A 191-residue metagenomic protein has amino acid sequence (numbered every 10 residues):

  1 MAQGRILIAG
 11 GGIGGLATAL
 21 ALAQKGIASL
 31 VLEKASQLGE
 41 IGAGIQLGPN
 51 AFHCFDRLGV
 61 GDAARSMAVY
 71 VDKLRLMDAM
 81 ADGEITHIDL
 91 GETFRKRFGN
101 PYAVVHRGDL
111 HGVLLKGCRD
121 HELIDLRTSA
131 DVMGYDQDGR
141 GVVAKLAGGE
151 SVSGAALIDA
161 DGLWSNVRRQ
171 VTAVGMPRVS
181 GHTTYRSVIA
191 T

Functional and structural regions predicted by a protein language model:
A2-I6, A23, G48-A190: Conserved N-terminal helical subregion
I6-I8, S29: Conserved hydrophobic helix-helix packing surfaces used for dimerization/oligomerization
A9, I41, V104: Active-site-adjacent beta-strand anchor residues
G10-G12, K34: Glycine-rich Rossmann-fold phosphate-binding loop(s) that bind the pyrophosphate of adenine dinucleotide cofactors
G11, G44, R107: Charged, low-complexity surface patches
G15-L16: N-terminal Rossmann-fold NAD(P) dinucleotide-binding loop
A23-A43: Glycine-rich FAD pyrophosphate-binding loop
